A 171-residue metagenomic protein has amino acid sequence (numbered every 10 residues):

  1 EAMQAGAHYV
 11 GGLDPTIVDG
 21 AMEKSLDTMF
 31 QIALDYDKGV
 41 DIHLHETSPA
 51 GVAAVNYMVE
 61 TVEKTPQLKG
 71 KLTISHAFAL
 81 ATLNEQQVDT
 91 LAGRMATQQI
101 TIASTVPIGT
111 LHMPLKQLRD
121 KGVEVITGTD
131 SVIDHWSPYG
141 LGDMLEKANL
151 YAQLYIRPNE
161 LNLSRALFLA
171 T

Functional and structural regions predicted by a protein language model:
A2-T73, A79-I100, T110-T127: Histidine/acidic residue-rich metal-binding segments in metalloenzymes
E23, V52, E85, D89 (+7 more regions): Electropositive phosphate-/nucleotide-binding environments in soluble metabolic enzymes
E60-L72, K116-T171: His/Asp/Glu-enriched, well-ordered alpha-helical/loop segment that forms or immediately abuts the divalent-metal
T101-I102, T171: Structured catalytic/translocation cores of nucleotide/phosphate-coupled proteins
